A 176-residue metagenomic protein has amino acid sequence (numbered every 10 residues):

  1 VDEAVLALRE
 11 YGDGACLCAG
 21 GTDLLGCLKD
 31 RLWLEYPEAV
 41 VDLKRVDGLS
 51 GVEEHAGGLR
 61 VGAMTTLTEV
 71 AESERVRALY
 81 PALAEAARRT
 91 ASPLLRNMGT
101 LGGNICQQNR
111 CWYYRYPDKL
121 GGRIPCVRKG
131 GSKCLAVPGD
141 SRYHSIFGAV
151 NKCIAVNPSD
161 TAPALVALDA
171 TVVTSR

Functional and structural regions predicted by a protein language model:
V1-R176: C-terminal structural segment of proteins
